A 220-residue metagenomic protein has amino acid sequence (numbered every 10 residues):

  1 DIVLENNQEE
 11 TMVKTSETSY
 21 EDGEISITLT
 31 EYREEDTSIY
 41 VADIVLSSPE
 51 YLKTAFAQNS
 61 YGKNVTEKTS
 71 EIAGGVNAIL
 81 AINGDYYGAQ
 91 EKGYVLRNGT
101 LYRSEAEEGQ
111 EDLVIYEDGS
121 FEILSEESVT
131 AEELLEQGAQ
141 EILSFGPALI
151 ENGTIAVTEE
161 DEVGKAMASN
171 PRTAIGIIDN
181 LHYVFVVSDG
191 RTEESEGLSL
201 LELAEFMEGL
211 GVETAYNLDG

Functional and structural regions predicted by a protein language model:
D1-A106, E111, E122-I123: Zymogen propeptides
S16, Y20, Y87-A166: Active-site-adjacent helix-turn-beta-strand microarchitecture at beta-sheet edges that either contains or buttresses
Y40-I44, E111-I115, A148, T173-I177: Short beta-strand scaffold segments in enzyme catalytic cores
A57-Y61, E127-A131, S188-T192: Short, solvent-exposed aromatic-acidic interface loops
K63-T66, E132-G138, A168, E194-L201: A short, polar/proline- and glycine-enriched secondary-structure boundary/capping micro-motif
A81, I175, D219: A residue-level signal for conserved active-site and pocket-lining positions in enzyme catalytic cores
G146, T154-G211: Domain-core and long-helix interface of multi-subunit machines
E213-L218: Contiguous ligand/interfacial binding patches
